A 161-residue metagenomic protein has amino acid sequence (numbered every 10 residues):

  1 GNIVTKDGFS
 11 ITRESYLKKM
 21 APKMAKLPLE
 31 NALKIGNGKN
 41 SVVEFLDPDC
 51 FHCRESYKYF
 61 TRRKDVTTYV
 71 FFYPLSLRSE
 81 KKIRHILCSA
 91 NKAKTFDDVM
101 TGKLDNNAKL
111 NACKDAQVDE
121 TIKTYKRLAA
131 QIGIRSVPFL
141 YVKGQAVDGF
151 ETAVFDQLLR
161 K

Functional and structural regions predicted by a protein language model:
G1-K81, D98-T101, K109-V137, V142 (+1 more regions): Extracytoplasmic thiol/disulfide redox context detector
K82-V99: Acidic, Ser/Thr-rich peripheral helices and adjacent loops at domain boundaries
D105: Acidic-aromatic/histidine active-site loop/patch
V147-D148: Short, isolated positions in well-ordered beta-strands
